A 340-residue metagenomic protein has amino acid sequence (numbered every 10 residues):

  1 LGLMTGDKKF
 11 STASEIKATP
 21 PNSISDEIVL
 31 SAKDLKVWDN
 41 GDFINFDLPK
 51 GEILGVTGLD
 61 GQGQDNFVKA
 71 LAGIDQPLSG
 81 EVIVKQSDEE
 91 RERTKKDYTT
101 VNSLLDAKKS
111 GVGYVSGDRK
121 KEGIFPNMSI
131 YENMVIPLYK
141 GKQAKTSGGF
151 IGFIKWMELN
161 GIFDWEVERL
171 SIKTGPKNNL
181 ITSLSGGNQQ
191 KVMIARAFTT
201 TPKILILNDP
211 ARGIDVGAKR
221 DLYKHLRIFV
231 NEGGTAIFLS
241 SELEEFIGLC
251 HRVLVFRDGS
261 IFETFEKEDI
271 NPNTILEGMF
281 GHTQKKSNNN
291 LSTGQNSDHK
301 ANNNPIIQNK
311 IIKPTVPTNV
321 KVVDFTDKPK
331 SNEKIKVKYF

Functional and structural regions predicted by a protein language model:
L1-F340: Glycine-rich phosphate-binding loops of nucleotide-dependent enzymes
